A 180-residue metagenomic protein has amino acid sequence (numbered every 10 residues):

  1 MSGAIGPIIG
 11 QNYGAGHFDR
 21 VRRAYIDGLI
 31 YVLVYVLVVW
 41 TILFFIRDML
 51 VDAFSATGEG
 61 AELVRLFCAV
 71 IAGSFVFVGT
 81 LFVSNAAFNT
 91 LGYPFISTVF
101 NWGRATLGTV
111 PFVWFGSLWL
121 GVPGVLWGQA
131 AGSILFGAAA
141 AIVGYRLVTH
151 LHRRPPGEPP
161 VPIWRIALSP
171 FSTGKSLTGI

Functional and structural regions predicted by a protein language model:
M1-T41, F45, V78-F100: Small-residue-rich hydrophobic transmembrane alpha-helices
I9, L50-V51, F88, F115-G116 (+1 more regions): Hydrophobic alpha-helical interface/terminus motif in multipass membrane transporters
L29, V34-I42, L107-F112, L135-I142: Transmembrane-helix signature of multi-pass solute transporters
V32, C68-I71, F75, N101-W102 (+1 more regions): Residue-level recognition of transmembrane alpha-helices in multi-pass small-molecule transporters/permeases
V38-A61, R65: Short membrane-interface helical motifs at transmembrane helix boundaries in multi-pass membrane transporters
G58-S84: Alpha-helical transmembrane segments of multi-pass membrane proteins
E62, A105-A138, V148: Membrane-interface helix-loop junctions in multi-pass transport and translocation proteins
F115, A130-I180: C-terminal transmembrane helix end/exit motif
